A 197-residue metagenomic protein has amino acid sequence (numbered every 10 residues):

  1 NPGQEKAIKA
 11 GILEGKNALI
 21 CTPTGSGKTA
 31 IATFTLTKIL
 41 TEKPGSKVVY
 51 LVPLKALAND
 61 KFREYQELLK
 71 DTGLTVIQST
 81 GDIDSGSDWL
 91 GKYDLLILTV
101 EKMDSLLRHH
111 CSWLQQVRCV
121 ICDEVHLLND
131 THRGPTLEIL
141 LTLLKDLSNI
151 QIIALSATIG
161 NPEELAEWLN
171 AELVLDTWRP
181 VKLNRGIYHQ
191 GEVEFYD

Functional and structural regions predicted by a protein language model:
N1-H189: Conserved P-loop/Walker A NTP-binding site and adjacent catalytic elements of P-loop NTPases
Y188-D197: Alpha-helical transmembrane helix bundles of large polytopic membrane transport and channel proteins
